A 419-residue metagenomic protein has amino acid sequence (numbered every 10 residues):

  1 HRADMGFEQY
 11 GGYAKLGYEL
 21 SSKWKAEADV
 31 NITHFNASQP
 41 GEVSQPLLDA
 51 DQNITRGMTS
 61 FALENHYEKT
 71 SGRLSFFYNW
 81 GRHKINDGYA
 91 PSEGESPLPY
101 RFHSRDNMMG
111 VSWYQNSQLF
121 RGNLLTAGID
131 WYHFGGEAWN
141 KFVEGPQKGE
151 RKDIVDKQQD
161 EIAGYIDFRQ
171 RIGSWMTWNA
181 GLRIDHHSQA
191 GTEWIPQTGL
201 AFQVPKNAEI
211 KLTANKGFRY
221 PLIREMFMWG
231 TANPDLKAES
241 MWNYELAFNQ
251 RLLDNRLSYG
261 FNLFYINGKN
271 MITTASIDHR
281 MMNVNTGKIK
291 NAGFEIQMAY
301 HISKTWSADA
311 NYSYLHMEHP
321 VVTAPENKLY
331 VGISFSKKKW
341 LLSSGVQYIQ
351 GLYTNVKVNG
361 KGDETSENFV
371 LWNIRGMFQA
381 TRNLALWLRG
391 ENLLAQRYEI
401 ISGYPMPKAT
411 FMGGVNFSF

Functional and structural regions predicted by a protein language model:
R2-Q9, K23-N107: Flexible loop and strand-edge segments within Gram-negative outer membrane beta-barrel domains
S21, F120-L124, F134, K148-N267 (+4 more regions): Structural signature of Gram-negative outer-membrane beta-barrels, strongest in the C-terminal barrel of TonB-dependent
A26-A28, G72-F76, L125-I129, W178-A180 (+8 more regions): Transmembrane beta-strands of outer-membrane beta-barrel proteins
E27, N31-F35, R73-P97, T126-I129 (+5 more regions): Surface-exposed extracellular loop regions of Gram-negative outer-membrane beta-barrel proteins
I32-N36, Y67-K69, Y78-R82, W131-E137 (+12 more regions): Transmembrane beta-strands of outer-membrane beta-barrel pores
N36, R82-K84, F142, S188-W194 (+7 more regions): Surface-exposed extracellular loop regions of Gram-negative outer-membrane beta-barrel proteins, predominantly
S44-H66, S104, K157-Q159, E209 (+4 more regions): Outer-membrane beta-barrel signature, preferentially recognizing the C-terminal barrel domain of Gram-negative
R171-S174, L263-N267, V284-N355, Q379-L386 (+1 more regions): Gram-negative outer-membrane beta-barrel transporters
